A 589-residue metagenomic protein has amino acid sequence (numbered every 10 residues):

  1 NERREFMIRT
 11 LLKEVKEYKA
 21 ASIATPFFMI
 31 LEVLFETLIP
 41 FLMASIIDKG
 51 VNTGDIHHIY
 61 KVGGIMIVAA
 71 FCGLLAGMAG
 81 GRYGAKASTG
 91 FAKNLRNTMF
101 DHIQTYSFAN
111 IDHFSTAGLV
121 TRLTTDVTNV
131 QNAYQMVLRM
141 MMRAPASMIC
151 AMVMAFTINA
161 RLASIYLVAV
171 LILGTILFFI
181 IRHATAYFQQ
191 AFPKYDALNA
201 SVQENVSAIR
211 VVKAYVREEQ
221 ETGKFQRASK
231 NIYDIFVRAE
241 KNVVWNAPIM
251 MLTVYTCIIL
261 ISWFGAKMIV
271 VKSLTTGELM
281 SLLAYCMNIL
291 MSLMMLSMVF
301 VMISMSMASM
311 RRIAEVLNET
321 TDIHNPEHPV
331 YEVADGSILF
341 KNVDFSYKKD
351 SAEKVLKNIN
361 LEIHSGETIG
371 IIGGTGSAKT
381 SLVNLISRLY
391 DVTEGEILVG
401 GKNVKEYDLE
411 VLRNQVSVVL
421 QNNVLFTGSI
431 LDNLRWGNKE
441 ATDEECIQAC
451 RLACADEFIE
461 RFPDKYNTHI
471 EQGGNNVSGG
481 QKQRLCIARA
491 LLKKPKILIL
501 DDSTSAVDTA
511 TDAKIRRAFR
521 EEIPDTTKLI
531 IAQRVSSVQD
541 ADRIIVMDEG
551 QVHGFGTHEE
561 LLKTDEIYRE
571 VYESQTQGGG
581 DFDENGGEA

Functional and structural regions predicted by a protein language model:
E2-R4, Y331-A589: ABC-type nucleotide-binding domain
R4, K16, S22-A79, Y83 (+2 more regions): Transmembrane helix-loop-helix hairpins at lipid-water interfaces of multipass membrane proteins, especially the type-1
F6-E17, L119: A short amphipathic helical element positioned immediately N-terminal to and/or at the very start of a transmembrane
E17, A21-L34, L75, M136-Q190 (+1 more regions): Transmembrane helices of ABC transporter permease
E17-A20, T105-A109, T125-L138, M142 (+6 more regions): An intracellular "coupling" helix at the cytosolic face of ABC transporter transmembrane type-1 domains
P26, I30-L38, F71-M78, V130-A133 (+7 more regions): Hydrophobic alpha-helical transmembrane bundles that constitute the permease/transmembrane domains of multi-pass
T53-G54, T89, N97-T121, T125-V127 (+5 more regions): Short intracellular "coupling" helices and adjacent cytoplasmic loop segments at the cytosolic face of multi-pass
D55-I59, G64, C150, M154-V168 (+2 more regions): Helix-loop-helix
